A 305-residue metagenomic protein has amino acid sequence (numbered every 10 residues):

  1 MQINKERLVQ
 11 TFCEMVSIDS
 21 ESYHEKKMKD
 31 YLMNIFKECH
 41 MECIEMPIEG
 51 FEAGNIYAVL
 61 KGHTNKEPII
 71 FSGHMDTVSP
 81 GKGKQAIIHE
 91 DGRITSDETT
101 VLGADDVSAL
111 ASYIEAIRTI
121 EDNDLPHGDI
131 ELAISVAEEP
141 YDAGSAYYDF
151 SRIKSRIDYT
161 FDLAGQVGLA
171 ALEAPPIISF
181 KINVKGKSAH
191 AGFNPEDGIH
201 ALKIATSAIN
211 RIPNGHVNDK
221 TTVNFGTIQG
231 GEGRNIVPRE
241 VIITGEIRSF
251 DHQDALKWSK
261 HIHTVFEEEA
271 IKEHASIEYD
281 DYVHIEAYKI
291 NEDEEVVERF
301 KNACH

Functional and structural regions predicted by a protein language model:
Q2-K26, V283: N-terminal capping segment at the start of a domain
T11, S20-N65: A non-catalytic alpha/beta surface segment that caps or lines the substrate-entry region of metallo-dependent hydrolase
K29, V59-K61, N65-I134, S155: Active-site metal-coordination/substrate-binding segment of hydrolases, especially metallo-dependent peptidases
V78-G92, A170-N183, V297, K301-N302: Acidic-glycine-rich active-site phosphate/pyrophosphate-binding loop
T95-A104, S188-N194, G231-E232: A short glycine/serine-rich beta->alpha loop
T100-P175, V223, T227, R234-N235 (+1 more regions): Acidic/histidine-rich catalytic neighborhood of metal-dependent amide-processing enzymes
Y113, D158-N194, G198-A208: Phosphate/diphosphate-binding glycine-rich loops and adjacent basic-rich segments that engage nucleotide
A201-H305: Metal-dependent amide/peptide-bond hydrolase catalytic core, centered on the "pita-bread" metallohydrolase fold
